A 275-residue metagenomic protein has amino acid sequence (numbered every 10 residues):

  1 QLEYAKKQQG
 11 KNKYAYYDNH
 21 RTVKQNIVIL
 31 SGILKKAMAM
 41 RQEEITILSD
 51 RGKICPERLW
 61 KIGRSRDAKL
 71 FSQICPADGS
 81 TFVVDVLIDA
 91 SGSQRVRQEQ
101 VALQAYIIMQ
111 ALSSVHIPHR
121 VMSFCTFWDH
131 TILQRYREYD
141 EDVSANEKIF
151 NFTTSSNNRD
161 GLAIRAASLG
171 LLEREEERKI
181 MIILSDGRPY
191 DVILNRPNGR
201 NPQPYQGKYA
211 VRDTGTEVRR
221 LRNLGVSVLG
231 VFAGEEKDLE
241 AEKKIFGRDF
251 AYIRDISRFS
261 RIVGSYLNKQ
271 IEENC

Functional and structural regions predicted by a protein language model:
Q1-T81: Acidic/polar low-complexity segments with low predicted structural confidence
K61, P76-Y136, I180-L184, L229-G234: Von Willebrand factor
D85-R95, N146-T153, R200: Glycine- and acidic
C125-W128, Y136-S144, I180-D191, P197-Q203 (+1 more regions): Active/binding-pocket-proximal capping segment
I132, R137-K179, P189, G215 (+2 more regions): Von Willebrand factor
I132-I149, N201-A210, F246-R258: Acidic, Ser/Thr-rich peripheral helices and adjacent loops at domain boundaries
R188-E242: VWA/integrin I-like adhesion module and closely mimicked acidic/polar interface patches used
I245-C275: C-terminal helix of von Willebrand factor
